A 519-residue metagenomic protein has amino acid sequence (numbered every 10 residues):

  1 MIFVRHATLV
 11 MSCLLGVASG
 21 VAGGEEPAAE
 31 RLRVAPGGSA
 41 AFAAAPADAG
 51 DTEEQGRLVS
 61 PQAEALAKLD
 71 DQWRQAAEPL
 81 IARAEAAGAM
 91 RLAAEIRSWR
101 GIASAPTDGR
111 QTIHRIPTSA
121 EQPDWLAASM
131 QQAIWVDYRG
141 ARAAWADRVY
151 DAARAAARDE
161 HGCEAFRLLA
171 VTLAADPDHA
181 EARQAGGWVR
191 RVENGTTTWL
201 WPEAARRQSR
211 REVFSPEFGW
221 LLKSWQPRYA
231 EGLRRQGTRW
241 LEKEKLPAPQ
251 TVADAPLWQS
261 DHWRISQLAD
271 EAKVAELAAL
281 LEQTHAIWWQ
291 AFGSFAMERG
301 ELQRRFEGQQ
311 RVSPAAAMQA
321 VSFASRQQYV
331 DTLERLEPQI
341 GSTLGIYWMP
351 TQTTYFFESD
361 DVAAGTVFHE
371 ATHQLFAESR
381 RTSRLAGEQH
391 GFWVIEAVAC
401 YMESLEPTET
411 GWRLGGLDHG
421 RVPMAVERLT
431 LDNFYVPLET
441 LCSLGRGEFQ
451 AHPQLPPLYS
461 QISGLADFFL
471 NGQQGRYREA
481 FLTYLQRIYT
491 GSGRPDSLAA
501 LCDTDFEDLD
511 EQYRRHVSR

Functional and structural regions predicted by a protein language model:
M1-V4: N-terminal secretory signal peptides that target proteins for export/translocation
T8-A18: Bacterial N-terminal signal peptides
E25-S260, R264, E271-G308, D331: Compositionally biased alpha-helical segments
A67, D71, Q75, A143-D147 (+8 more regions): Soluble non-cytosolic domains of exported or imported proteins
E78-I81, Y150-A153, F166-L169, R183 (+12 more regions): Extracytoplasmic/secreted envelope proteins and their assembly/folding machinery, especially bacterial periplasmic
E85-A89, G101, R154-H161, A170-D178 (+10 more regions): Sec-exported extracytoplasmic/periplasmic mature domains
L257-L385, Q389-G391, G493-A500: Juxtacatalytic substrate-recognition/specificity segment
Q339-T354, V362, L385-R519: Acidic/His/Gly-enriched intrinsically disordered linker/tail segments that often contain short helix/coil "MoRF-like"
